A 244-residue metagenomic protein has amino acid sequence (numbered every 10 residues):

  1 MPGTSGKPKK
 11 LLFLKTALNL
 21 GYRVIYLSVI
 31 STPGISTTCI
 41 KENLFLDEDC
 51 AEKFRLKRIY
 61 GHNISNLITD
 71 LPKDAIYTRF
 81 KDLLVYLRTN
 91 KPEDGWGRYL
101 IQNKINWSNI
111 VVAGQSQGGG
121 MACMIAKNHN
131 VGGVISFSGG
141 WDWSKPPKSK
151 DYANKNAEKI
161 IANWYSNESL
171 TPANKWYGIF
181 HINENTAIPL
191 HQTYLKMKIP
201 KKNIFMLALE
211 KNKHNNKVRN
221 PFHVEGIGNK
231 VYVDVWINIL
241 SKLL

Functional and structural regions predicted by a protein language model:
M1-N43, T186-I188: Short, surface-exposed "cap/lid" segments of acyl-processing enzymes
K9-F13, P72, I76-R79, Y232: Stable alpha-helical elements in mature extracytoplasmic
A17, I125-A126: Aromatic pocket-lining residues of Rossmann-like dinucleotide-binding sites
L20-I25, W107-N109, N128-V134, T171-K175: Loop/turn elements at helix/coil->beta-strand transitions in domains of secreted/extracellular proteins
I35-D49, Y60-N66, K145-K155, A187-T193: Short, flexible/disordered intra-domain loops and linkers
F45-K104: Alpha/beta-hydrolase active-site loop
V111-G118, A122: Gly/Ala-rich beta-loop-alpha elbow adjacent to hydrolase catalytic centers
G132-V231: The feature captures the conserved acid-bearing segment of alpha/beta-hydrolase catalytic domains
